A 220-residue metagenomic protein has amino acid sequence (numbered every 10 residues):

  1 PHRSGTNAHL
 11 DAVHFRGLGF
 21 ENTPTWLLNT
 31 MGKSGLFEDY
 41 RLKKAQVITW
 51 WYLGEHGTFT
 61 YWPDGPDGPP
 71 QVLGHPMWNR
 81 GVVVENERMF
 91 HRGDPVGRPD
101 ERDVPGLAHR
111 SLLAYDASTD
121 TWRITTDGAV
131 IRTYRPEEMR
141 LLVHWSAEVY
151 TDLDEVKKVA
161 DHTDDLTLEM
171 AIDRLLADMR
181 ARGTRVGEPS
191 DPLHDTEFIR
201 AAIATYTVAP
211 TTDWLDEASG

Functional and structural regions predicted by a protein language model:
P1-G57: Conserved double-stranded beta-helix
H56-A204, V208-E217: Catalytic core of Fe(II)/2-oxoglutarate
